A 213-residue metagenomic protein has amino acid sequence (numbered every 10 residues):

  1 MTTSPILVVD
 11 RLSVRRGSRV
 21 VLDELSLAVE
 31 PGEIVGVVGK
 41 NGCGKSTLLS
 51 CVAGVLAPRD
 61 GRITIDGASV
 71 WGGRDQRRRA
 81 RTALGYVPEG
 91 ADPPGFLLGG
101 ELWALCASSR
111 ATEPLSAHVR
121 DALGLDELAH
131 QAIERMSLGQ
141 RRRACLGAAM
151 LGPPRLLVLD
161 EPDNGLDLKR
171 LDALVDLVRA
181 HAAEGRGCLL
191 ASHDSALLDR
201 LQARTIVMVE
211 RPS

Functional and structural regions predicted by a protein language model:
L7, L22-E24: Conserved structural motif at the start of ABC-family nucleotide-binding domains
V38-K40: The feature captures the beta-strand-to-loop junction immediately N-terminal to the Walker
A53: Helix-to-loop junction immediately C-terminal to a conserved catalytic motif
G61-G72, A80: Conserved ABC transporter NBD signature motif
G90, F96-S109: Q-loop/switch helix immediately C-terminal to the Walker
A104, E113-L128: Conserved ABC ATPase "signature" region
L146: Hydrophobic anchor residue at the start of the ABC signature
A149-M150: ABC ATPase C-loop
